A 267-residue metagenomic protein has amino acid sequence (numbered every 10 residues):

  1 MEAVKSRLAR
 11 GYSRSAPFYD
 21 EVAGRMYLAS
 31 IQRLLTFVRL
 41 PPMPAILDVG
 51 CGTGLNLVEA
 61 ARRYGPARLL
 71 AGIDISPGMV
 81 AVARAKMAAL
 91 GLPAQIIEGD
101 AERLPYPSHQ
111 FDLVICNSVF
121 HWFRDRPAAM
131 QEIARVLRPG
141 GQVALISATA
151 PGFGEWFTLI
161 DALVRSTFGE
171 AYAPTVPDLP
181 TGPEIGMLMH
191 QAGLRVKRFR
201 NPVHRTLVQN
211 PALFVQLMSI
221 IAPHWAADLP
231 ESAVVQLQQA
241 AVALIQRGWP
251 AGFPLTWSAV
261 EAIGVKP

Functional and structural regions predicted by a protein language model:
M1-A16: N-terminal, positively charged/glycine-rich alpha-helical extensions of SAM-dependent methyltransferases
R25-M43, E59: Conserved alpha-helix/loop element of class I SAM-dependent methyltransferases that forms part of the SAM/SAH-binding
A45-V49, T53-R103: Class I SAM-dependent methyltransferase SAM/SAH-binding core
T53-L55, D178-P267: Conserved Class I S-adenosyl-L-methionine
E102-L113: A short acidic, Gly/Pro-enriched loop at the edge of an enzyme's catalytic core that lines a small-molecule cofactor
L113-D125: A short SAM/SAH-binding and catalytic strip from SAM-dependent methyltransferases
P127-P139: A short glycine-rich, Lys/Arg-flanked "PGG" loop and its adjoining helix->strand segment in the class I
Q142-T167: Conserved class I S-adenosyl-L-methionine
